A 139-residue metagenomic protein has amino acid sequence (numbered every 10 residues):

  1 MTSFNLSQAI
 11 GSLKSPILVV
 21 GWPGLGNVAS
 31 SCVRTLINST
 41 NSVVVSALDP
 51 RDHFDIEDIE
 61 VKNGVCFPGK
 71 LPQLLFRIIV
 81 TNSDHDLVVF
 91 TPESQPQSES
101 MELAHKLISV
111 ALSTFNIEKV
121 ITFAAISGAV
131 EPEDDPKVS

Functional and structural regions predicted by a protein language model:
M1-S94: N-terminal short beta-loop-beta anion/metal-coordinating cradle
P68-S139: Glycine-rich phosphate- or other oxyanion-binding loops that anchor nucleotides, phosphorylated ligands
